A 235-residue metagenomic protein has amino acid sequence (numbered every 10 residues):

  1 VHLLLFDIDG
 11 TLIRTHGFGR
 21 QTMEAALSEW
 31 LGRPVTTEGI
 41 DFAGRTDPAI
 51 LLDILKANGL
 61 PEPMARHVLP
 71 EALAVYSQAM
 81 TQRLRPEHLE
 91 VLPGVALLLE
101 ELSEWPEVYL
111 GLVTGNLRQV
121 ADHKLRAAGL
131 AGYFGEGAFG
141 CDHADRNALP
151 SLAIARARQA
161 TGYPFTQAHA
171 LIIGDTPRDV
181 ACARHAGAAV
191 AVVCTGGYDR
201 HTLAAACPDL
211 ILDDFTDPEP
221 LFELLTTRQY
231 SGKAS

Functional and structural regions predicted by a protein language model:
V1-A43, A49-L52, K56: Active-site neighborhood of HAD-like aspartate-dependent phosphohydrolases
V1-F6, N58-P61, H67, E223-S235: Non-catalytic pre-domain segments flanking phosphatase-related domains
T11, V95-A128, A138-A144: Substrate-recognition element of Asp-dependent hydrolases with the DxDx(T/V) motif
E38-A43, R66-P70, A131-D145: A short, structured active-site edge motif that brings together acidic residues
A49-M64, A153-R156: Helix-loop "lid/cap" segments that line or gate small-molecule binding pockets
K56-E100, P106: Metal-dependent phosphoesterase signature
S151-V180: Conserved Lys-Pro-Asp/Glu-containing loop-to-beta segment of HAD-superfamily phosphomonoesterases, centered on
I172-L210: Acidic, Mg2+-coordinating phosphoryl-transfer loop and its flanking beta/alpha structural elements, shared across
